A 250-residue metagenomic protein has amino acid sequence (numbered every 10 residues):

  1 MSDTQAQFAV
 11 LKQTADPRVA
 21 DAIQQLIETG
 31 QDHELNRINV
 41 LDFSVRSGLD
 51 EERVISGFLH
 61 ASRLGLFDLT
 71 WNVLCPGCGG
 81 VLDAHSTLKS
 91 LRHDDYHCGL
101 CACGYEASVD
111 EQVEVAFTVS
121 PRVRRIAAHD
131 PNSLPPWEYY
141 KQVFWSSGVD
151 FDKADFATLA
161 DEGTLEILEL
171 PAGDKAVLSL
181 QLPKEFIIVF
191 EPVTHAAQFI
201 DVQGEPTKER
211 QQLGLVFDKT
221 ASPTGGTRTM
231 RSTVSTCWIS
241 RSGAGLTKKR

Functional and structural regions predicted by a protein language model:
M1-L66: N-terminal alpha-helical interaction blocks
A15-D16, V45-G48, T70-W71, D150-F151 (+1 more regions): N-terminal start-of-chain detector that recognizes signal peptides and the immediate post-cleavage beginning
G30, C78, T87, C103-G104 (+7 more regions): Generic structural motif
E52-V54, I188-F190, S235-T236, S240: Short helix/loop capping segments that flank catalytic or ligand/cofactor-binding pockets
R63-S133: Cys/His-rich short segments
E106-H195: Long, charge-rich boundary regions
L165-L168, D174-L180, F186-R231: Preference for solvent-exposed, low-hydrophobicity sequence contexts
R231-R250: Exposed low-complexity, polar/acidic, P/S/T/G-rich flexible segments that act as propeptides, protease-susceptible
